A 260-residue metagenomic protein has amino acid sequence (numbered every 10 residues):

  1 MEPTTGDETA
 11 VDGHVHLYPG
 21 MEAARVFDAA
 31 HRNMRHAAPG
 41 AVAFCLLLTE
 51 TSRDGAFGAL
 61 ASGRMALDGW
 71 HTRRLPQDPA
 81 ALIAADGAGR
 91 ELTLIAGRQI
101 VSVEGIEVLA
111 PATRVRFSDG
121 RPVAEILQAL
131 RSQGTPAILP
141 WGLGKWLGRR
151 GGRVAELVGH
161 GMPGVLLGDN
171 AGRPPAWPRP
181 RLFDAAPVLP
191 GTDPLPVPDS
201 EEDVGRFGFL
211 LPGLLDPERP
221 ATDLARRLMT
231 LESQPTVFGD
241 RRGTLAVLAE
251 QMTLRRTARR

Functional and structural regions predicted by a protein language model:
M1-G13, L17-M21, S102-V115, G144-R260: Charged catalytic cores and adjacent phosphate/nucleic-acid-binding surfaces used for phosphate/nucleic-acid chemistry
M1-G89, I100-V101, A124-Q128: An N-terminally biased module of ancient metal coordination in phosphate/nucleic-acid-related enzymes
C45-E50, L94-I95, L166-D169: Extended hydrophobic secondary-structure segments that form protein cores and membrane-embedded regions
T49, P140, G191-T192: Generic beta-sheet signal
A85-A112, D119: A glycine-rich, hydrophobic loop/mini-helix early in the fold
R98, P122, L139, W146-G152: A short, well-structured beta->alpha microelement
E107-G134: Binuclear metal-dependent hydrolase catalytic cores centered on His/Asp/Glu-rich metal-binding motifs
A137-I138, V188: Hydrophobic beta-strand scaffold residues
